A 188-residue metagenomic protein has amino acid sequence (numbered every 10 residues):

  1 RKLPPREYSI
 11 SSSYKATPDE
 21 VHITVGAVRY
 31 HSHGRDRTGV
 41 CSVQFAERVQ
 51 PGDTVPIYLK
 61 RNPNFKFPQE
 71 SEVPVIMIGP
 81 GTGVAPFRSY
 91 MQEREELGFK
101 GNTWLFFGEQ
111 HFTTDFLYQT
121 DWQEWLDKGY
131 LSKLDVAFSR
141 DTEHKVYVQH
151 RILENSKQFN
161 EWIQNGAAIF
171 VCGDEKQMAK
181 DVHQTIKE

Functional and structural regions predicted by a protein language model:
R1-E188: FNR-like FAD-binding dehydrogenase module
